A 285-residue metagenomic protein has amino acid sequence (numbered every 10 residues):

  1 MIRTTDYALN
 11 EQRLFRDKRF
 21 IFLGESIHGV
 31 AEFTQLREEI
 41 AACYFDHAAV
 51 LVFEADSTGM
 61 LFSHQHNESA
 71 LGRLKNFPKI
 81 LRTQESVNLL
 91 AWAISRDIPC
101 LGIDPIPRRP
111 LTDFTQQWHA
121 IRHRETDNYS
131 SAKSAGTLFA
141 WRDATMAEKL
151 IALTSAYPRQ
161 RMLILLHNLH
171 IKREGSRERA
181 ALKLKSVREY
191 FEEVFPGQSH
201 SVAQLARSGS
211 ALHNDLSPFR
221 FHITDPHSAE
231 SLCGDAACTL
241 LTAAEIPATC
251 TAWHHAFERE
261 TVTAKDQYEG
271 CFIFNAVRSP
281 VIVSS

Functional and structural regions predicted by a protein language model:
M1-S285: Structured catalytic-domain cores with a bias toward divalent-metal coordination
